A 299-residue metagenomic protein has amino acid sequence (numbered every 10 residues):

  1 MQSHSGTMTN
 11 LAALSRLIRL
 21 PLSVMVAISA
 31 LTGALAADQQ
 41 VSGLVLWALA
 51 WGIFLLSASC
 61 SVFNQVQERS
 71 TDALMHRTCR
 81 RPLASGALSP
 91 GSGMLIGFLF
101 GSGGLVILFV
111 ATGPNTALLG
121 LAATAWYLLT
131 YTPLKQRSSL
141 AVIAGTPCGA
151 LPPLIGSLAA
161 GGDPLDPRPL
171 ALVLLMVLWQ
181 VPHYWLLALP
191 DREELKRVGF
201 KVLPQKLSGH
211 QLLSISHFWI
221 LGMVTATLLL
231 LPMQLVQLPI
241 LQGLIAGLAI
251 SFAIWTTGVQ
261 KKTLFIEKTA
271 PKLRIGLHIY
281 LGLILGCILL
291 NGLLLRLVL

Functional and structural regions predicted by a protein language model:
Q2-T9, Q67-L88, W185-L212: Cytosolic, membrane-interface loops and tails of multi-pass inner-membrane proteins
R16-M25, S89-G97, G145, G209-L221 (+1 more regions): Select subsegments of transmembrane alpha-helices in polytopic membrane proteins, especially boundary-proximal
V24-L31, R81-P82, I143-A160, H210 (+1 more regions): Small-residue-rich segments of transmembrane alpha-helices in multi-pass membrane proteins, especially helix faces
I28-R69, H76-R77, G101-V106, P114 (+2 more regions): Membrane-embedded alpha-helical segments that form the functional core of polytopic membrane enzymes, especially those
R77-L118, S208-P232: Multi-pass membrane catalytic core of lipid/isoprenoid biosynthesis enzymes
P90-G162: Intramembrane alpha-helical segments
A253-I284: Interfacial loop-to-transmembrane junctions
G286-L299: Juxtamembrane boundary at the C-terminal end of a transmembrane helix
